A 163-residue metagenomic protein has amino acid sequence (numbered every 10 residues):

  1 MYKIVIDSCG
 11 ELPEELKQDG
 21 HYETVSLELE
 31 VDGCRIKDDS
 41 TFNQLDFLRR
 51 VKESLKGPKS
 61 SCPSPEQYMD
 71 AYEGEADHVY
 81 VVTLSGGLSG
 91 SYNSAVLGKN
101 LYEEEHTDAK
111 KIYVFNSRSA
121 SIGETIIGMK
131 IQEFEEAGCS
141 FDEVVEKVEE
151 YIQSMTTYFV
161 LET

Functional and structural regions predicted by a protein language model:
K3-Q67: N-terminal glycine-rich anion-binding loop in soluble enzyme alpha/beta folds
F42, D46, P63-Q67, G90-N93 (+3 more regions): Conserved active-site and cofactor/substrate-binding residues in soluble primary-metabolism enzymes
M69-V79: Glycine-rich phosphate/diphosphate-binding loops that line cofactor/substrate pockets in enzymes
H78-S85, Y113-N116, K130: Short glycine-rich or small-residue beta-strand-to-loop segments that form or flank ligand, phosphate, metal/Fe-S
L84-E105, I126-G128: Short Gly/Thr/Asp-enriched flexible loops that form oxyanion-binding sites at enzyme active sites
K99-S121, S140-V144: Short, acidic/small-residue loops that bind anionic groups at enzyme active sites
T107-K110, G123-E133: Acidic/polar active-site rim loop that often engages polyanionic ligands
E133-T163: Internal, active-site/partner-interface "lid" segment
